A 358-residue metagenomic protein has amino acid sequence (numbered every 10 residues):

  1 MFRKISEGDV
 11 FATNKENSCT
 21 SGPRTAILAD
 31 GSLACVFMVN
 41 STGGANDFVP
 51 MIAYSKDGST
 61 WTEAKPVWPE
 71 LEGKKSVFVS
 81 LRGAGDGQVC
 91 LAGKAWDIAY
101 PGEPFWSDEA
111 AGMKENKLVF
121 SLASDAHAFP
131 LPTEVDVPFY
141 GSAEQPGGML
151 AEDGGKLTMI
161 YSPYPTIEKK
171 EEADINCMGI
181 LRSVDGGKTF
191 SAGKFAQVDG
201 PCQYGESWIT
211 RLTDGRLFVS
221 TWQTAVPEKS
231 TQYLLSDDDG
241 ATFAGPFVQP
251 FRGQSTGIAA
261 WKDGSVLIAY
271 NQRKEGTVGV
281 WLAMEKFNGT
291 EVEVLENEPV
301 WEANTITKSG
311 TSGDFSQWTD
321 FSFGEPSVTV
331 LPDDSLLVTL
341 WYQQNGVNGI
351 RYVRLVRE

Functional and structural regions predicted by a protein language model:
M1-E358: Asp-box/BNR beta-propeller blade signature and adjacent active/binding-site loops in extracellular glycan-interacting
